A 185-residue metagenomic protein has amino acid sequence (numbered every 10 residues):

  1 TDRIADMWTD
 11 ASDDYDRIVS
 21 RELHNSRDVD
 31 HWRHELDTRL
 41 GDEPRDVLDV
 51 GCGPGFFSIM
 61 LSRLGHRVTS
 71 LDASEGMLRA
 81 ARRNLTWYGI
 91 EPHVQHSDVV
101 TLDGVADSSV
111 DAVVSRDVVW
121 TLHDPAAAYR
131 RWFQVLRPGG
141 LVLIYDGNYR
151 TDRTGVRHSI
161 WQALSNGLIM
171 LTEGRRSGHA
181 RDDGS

Functional and structural regions predicted by a protein language model:
T1-D42, F56, M60: Conserved class I S-adenosyl-L-methionine
P44-R45, S108: Nucleotide donor/acceptor-binding cores
L48, P54-T101: Class I SAM-dependent methyltransferase SAM/SAH-binding core
V100, G104-A112: A short acidic, Gly/Pro-enriched loop at the edge of an enzyme's catalytic core that lines a small-molecule cofactor
A112-P125: A short SAM/SAH-binding and catalytic strip from SAM-dependent methyltransferases
A126-P138: A short glycine-rich, Lys/Arg-flanked "PGG" loop and its adjoining helix->strand segment in the class I
G140-G147: Conserved beta-strand signature within the Rossmann-like core of class I S-adenosyl-L-methionine
G147-S185: C-terminal alpha-helical "lid/dimerization" subdomain adjacent to the S-adenosyl-L-methionine
